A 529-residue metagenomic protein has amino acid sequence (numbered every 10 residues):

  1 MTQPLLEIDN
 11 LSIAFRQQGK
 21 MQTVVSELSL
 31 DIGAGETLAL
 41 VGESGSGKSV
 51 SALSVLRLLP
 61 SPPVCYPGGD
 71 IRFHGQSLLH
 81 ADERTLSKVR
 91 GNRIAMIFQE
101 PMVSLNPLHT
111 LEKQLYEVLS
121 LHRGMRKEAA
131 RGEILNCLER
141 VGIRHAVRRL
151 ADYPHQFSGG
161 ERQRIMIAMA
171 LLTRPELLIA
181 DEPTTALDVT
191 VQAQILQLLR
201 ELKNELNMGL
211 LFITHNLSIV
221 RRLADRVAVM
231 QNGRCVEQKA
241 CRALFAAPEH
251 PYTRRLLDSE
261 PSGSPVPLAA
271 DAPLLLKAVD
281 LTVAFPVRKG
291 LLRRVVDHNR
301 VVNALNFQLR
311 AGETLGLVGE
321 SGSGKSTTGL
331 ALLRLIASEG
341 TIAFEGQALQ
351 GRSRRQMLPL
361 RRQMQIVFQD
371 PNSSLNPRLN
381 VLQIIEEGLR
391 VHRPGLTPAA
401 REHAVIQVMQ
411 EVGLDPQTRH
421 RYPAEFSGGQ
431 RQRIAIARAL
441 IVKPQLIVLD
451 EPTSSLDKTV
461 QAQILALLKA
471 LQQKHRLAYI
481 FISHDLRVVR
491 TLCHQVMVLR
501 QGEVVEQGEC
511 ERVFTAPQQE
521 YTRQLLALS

Functional and structural regions predicted by a protein language model:
C65-S77, G340-L349, L360: Conserved ABC transporter NBD signature motif
L115, I167, V191, I195 (+1 more regions): Hydrophobic anchor residue at the start of the ABC signature
A129-R148, A399-Q417: Conserved ABC ATPase "signature" region
D152-F157, E161, Y422-F426, Q430: Conserved ABC ATPase signature
L172-E176, I441-Q445: A short, proline-enriched helix->beta-strand linker immediately N-terminal to the Walker B motif in ABC-type P-loop
V220-R222, V489-T491: A short, surface-exposed alpha-helical micro-motif characterized by mixed small hydrophobic and charged/polar residues
C235-K239, A247, V504-G508: ABC ATPase "signature
